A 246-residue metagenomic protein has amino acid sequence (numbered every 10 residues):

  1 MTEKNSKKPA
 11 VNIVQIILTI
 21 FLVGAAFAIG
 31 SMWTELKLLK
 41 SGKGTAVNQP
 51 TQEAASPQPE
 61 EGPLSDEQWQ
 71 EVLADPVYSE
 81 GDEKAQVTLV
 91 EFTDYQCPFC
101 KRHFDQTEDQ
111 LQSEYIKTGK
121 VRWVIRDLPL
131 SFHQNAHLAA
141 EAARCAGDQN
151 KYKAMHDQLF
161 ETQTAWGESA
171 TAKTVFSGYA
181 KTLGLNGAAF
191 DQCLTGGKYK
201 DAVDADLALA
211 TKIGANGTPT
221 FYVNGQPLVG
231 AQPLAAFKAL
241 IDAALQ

Functional and structural regions predicted by a protein language model:
M1-A55, E108, S177-Q246: C-terminal cap of thioredoxin/glutaredoxin-like
Q49-P76: N-terminal low-complexity, Pro/Thr/Ser-rich intrinsically disordered segments that act as propeptides or flexible
S65-W69, Q134, E168, A236-A239: Extracytoplasmic/periplasmic mature domains of Sec-exported, cell-envelope-associated bacterial proteins
Q70-V87, Y115: A short beta-strand-turn-helix
A74-P76, T162, F190: Glycine-rich, flexible loop/turn motifs
P76-V77, D127, L207, G225: Short, well-ordered turn and helix-capping elements at secondary-structure junctions
Y78-E80, W166, L228: Short clusters of hydrophobic/aromatic residues that line enzyme substrate/ligand-binding pockets
A85, V90-K181, N186, I213 (+1 more regions): Structural alpha/beta surface segment adjacent to cysteine/selenocysteine redox centers across thiol/disulfide enzymes
